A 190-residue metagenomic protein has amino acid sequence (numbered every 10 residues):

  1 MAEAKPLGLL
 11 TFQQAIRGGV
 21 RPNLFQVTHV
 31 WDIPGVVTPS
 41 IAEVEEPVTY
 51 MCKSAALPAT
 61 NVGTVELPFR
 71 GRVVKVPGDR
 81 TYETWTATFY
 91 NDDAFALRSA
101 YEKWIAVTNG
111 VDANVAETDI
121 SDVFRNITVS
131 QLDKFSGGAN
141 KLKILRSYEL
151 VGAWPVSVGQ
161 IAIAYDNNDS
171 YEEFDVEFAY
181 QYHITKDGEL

Functional and structural regions predicted by a protein language model:
M1-L190: Glycine-rich, low-complexity intrinsically disordered segments
